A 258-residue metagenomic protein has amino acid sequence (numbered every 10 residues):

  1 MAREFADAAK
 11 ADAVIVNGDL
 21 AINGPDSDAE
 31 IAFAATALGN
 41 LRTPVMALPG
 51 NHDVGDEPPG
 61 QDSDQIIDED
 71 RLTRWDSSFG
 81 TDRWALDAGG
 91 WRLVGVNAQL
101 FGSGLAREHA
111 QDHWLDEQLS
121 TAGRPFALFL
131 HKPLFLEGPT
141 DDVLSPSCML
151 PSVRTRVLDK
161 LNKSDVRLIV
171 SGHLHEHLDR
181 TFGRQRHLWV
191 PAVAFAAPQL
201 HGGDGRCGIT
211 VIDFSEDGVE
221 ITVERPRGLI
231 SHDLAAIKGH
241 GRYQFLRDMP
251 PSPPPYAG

Functional and structural regions predicted by a protein language model:
M1-F33, A37, T81, E137: N-terminal active-site segment of His-dependent metallophosphoesterases
E4-A13, R92-V94, S103-L188, Y243-G258: His/acidic metal-ligating clusters that form di-metal
G18-D19, G50-N51, H131, G172-H173: Active-site glycine-centered loops adjacent to acidic/histidine catalytic or metal-binding residues that shape
G18-L20, N97-L100, L134: Short, histidine-centered active-site or binding-site loop motifs used for metal coordination, general acid-base
I22, D53-V54, L134, E176: Short active-site segment of divalent metal-dependent hydrolases/proteases that encodes the spacing between
D26-T121, P151-K163, F182-G183, L188-P191 (+3 more regions): Extended active-site neighborhood of metal-dependent phosphoesterases/phosphodiesterases
K160, H177-G258: Binuclear metal-dependent phosphoesterase catalytic core
